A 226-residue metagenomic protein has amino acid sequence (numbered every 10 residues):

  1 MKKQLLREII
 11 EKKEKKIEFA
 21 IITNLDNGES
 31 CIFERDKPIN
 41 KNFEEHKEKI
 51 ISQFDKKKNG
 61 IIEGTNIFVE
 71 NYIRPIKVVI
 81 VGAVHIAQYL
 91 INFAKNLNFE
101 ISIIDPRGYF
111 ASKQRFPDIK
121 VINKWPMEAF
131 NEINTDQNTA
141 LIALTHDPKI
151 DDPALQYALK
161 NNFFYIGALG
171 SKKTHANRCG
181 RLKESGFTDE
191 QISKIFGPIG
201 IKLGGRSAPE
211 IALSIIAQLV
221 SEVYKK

Functional and structural regions predicted by a protein language model:
M1-P117, D136, T174, G180-K183 (+1 more regions): Segments forming oxygen-rich coordination pockets for charged ligands
F93, P153-Y157: A short acidic, amphipathic alpha-helical/loop segment
K120-W125: Short acidic-hydrophobic, aromatic-tinged amphipathic segments that line or gate anion-handling sites
M127-Q137: Short amphipathic alpha-helix with an adjacent loop that forms part of the alpha/beta core around
A140, Q156-R181: ADP-ribose/adenylate-binding Rossmann-like module
H146-K149, S171-K172: Short glycine-rich anion-binding loops that position phosphate/pyrophosphate groups of nucleotides and phosphorylated
L169-K226: Adenosine-phosphate binding glycine-rich loop
